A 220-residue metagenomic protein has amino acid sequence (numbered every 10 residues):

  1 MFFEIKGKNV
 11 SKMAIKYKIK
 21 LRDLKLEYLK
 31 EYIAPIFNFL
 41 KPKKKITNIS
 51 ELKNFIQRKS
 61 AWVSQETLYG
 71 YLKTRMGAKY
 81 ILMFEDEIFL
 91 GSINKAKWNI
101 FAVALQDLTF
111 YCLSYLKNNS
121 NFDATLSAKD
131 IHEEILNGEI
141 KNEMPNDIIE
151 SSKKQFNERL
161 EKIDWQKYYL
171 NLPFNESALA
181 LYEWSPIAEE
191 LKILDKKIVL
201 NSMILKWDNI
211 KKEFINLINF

Functional and structural regions predicted by a protein language model:
F2-L29, E176, A180-F220: Acidic, proline/glycine-rich low-complexity IDRs
F2-W62: Hydrophobic membrane-targeting and insertion signals
I46-I93: Short N-terminal edge-element motif at the start of the domain
W62-Q65, Y71-R75, K129-I204, F220: Polybasic, proline/glycine-rich intrinsically disordered low-complexity segments
T74-F122: N-terminal interaction modules that seed assembly of large macromolecular complexes
F122-D130: Short, glycine/acidic-rich hinge or "gate" loops at secondary-structure transitions that mediate conformational
